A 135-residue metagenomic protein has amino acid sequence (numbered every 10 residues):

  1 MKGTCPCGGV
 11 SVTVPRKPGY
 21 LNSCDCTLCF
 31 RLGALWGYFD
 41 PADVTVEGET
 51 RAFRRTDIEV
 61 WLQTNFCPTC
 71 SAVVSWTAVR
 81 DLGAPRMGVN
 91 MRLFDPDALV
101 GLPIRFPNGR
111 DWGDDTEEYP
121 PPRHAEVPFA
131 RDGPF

Functional and structural regions predicted by a protein language model:
M1-T4, G9-F135: A short Gly-Trp-Pro
